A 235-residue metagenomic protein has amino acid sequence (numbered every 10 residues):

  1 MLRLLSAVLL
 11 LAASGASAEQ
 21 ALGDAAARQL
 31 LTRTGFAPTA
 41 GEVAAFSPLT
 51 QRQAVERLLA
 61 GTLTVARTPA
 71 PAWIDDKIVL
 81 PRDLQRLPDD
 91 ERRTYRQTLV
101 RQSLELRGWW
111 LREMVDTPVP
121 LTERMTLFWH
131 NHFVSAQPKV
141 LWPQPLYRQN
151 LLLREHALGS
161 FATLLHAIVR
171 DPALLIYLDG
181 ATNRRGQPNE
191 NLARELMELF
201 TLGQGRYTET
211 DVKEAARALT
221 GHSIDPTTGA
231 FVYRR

Functional and structural regions predicted by a protein language model:
M1-A7: Sec-dependent signal peptide recognition, specifically the positively charged N-region followed immediately by
A13-G15: N-terminal signal peptide c-region/cleavage motif recognized by signal peptidases
E19-Q20: Boundary of Sec targeting at the N-terminus
G23-V43: Mature N-terminal segment immediately following signal peptide/propeptide cleavage in secreted/periplasmic
G35, L63, F133, Q137 (+2 more regions): Short alpha-helix boundary/capping elements
A40-H156: N-terminal accessory alpha/beta regions
E91, S103-W110, W142-R235: Active-site substrate-binding loop specific to GH73 endo-beta-N-acetylglucosaminidase modules in bacterial autolysins
